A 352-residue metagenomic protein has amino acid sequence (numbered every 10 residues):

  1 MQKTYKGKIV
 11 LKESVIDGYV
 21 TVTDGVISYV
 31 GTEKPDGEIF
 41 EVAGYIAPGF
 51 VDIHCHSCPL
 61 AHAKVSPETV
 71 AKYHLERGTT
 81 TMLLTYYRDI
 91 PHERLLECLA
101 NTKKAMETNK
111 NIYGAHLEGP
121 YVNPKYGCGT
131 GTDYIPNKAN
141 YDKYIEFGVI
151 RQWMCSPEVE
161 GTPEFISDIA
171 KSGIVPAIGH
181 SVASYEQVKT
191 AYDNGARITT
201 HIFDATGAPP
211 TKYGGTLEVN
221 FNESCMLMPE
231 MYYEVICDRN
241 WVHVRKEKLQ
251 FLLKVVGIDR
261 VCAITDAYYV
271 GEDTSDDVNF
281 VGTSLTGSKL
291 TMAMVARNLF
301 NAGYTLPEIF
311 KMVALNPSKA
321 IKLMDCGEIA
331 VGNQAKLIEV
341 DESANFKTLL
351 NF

Functional and structural regions predicted by a protein language model:
M1-E33, L349-N351: N-terminal metal-binding scaffold of metallo-dependent hydrolase/deaminase domains
Q2-K6, K34-E68, K72-L75: Replace "His-x-His-based motif
A43, L117, I169, T199 (+2 more regions): Conserved, mostly hydrophobic/aromatic
G49, K72-L84, R88, P124-I150 (+2 more regions): Active-site gating loops and adjacent loop-to-helix segments of metal-dependent hydrolytic enzymes
G49-V51, A177, A263-I264, I338: Residue-level marker for buried hydrophobic side chains located in beta-strands that build the well-ordered beta-sheet
C55-C58, E68-L95, K110-P124, G148-E158 (+3 more regions): Divalent metal-dependent hydrolysis catalytic cores, especially in the metallo-beta-lactamase
I145-Y269: Active-site core of metal-dependent hydrolases
N220-E234, L253-V340: His/Asp/Glu-enriched, well-ordered alpha-helical/loop segment that forms or immediately abuts the divalent-metal
